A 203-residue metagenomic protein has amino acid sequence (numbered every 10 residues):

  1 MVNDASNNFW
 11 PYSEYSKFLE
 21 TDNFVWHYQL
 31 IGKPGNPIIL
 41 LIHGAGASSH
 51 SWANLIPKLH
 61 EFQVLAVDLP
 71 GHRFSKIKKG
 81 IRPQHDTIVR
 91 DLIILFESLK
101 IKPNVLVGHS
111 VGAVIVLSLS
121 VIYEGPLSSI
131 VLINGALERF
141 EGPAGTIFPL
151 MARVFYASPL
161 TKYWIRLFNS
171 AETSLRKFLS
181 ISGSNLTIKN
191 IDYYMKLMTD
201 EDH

Functional and structural regions predicted by a protein language model:
M1-I38, H60-Q63, R90, E97 (+1 more regions): Alpha/beta-hydrolase fold catalytic core
L19-D22, Q29, L65-V111: Active-site loop/oxyanion-hole signature of alpha/beta-hydrolase fold enzymes
F24-I77: Conserved HGGG/HGGXW glycine-rich cap/lid loop of the alpha/beta-hydrolase fold
W26, E138-T146, I165-H203: Conserved alpha/beta-hydrolase catalytic His-Asp/Glu region
G44-S48, S110, A136: Active-site glycine-rich loops that stabilize anionic/oxyanionic intermediates across multiple enzyme folds
A53, I93, L117-V121: Short, hydrophobic alpha-helix immediately C-terminal to the catalytic nucleophile
V105, S110, V114, S118 (+1 more regions): Short catalytic micro-motifs in class I SAM-dependent methyltransferases
L117, V121, L127-K162: Flexible "cap/lid" loop of the alpha/beta hydrolase fold
